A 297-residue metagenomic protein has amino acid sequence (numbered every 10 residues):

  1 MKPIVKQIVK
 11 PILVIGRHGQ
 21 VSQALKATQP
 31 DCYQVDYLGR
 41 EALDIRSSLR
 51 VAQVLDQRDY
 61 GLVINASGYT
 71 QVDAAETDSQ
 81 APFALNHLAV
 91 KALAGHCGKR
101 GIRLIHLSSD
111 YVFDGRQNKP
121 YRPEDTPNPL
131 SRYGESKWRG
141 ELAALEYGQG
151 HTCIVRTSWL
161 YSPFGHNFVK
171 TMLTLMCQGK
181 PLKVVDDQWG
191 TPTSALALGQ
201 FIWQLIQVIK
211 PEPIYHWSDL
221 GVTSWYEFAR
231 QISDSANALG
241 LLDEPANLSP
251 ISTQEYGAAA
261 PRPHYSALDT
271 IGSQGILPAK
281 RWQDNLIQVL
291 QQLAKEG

Functional and structural regions predicted by a protein language model:
K10-T28: N-terminal Rossmann NAD(P)H-binding glycine-rich loop of SDR-like oxidoreductase domains
I15, L38, A66-S67, L104-S109 (+2 more regions): SDR active-site strand-loop-helix element
D36-L49: Rossmann-fold cofactor-recognition segment
S48-H87, G98: NAD(P)H-binding glycine-rich loop region in Rossmannoid oxidoreductase-like domains and their noncatalytic homologs
A84, L88-A92, K99, V112-V155 (+1 more regions): Catalytic helix-loop patch of NAD(P)-dependent Rossmann-fold dehydrogenases
L142-G190, L196-W203: NAD(P)-dependent short-chain dehydrogenase/reductase
F201, V208-A258: Mid/C-terminal beta-alpha module of Rossmann-like enzyme folds, strongest in SDR-family dehydrogenases/epimerases
K280-G297: Amphipathic terminal alpha-helices
